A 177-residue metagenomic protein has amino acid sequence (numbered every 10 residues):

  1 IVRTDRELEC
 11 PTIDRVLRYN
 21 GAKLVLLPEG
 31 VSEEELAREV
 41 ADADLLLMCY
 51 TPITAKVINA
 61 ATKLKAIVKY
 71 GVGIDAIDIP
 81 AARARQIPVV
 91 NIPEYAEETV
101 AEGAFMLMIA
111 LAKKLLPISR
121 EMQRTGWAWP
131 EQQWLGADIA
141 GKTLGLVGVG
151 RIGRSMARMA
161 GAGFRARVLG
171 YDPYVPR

Functional and structural regions predicted by a protein language model:
I1-A43: N-terminal glycine-/charge-rich "phosphate-binding" loop or analogous flexible N-terminal tail
I1-V2, V68, G145, L169: Short, well-ordered beta-strand segments
C10-P11, E29-A37, T51-A55, A76 (+1 more regions): Structural motif corresponding to alpha-helix initiation and N-cap regions
P11, R15, Q133-R177: Rossmann-like dinucleotide/phosphate-binding beta-alpha-beta segment
V25, D44-Q123: Phosphate/diphosphate ligand-binding glycine-rich loop within oxidoreductases
A37-V40, I58-A61, I139: A short, aliphatic-rich alpha-helical micro-motif
A41, T62, G161, R165: Short conserved AdoMet
